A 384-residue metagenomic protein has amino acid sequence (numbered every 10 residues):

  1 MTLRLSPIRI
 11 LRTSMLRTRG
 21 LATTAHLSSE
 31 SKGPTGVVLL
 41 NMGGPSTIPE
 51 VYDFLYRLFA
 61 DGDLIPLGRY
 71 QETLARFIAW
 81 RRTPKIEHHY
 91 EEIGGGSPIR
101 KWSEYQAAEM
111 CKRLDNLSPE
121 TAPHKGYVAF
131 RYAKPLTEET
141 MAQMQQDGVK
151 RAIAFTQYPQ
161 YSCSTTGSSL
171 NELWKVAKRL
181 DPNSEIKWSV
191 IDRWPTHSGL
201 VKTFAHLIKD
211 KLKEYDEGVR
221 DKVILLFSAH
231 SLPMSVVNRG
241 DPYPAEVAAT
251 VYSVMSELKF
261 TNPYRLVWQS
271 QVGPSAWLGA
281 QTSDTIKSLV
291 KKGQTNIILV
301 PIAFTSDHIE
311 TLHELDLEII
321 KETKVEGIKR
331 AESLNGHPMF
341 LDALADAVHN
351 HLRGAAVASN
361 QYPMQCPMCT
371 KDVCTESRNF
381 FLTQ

Functional and structural regions predicted by a protein language model:
M1-S29: N-terminal mitochondrial targeting presequence
L21-Q384: Active-site-proximal alpha-helix that buttresses catalytic centers in soluble enzyme cores
